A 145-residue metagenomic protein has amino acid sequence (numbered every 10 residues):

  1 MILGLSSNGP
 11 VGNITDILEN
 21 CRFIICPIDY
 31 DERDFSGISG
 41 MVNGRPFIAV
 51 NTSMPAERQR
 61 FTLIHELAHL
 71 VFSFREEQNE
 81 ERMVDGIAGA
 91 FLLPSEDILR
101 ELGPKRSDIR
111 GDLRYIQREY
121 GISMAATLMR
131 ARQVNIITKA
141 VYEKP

Functional and structural regions predicted by a protein language model:
M1-P145: Active-site hotspot residues in diverse enzymes, especially metal/ion-binding acidic/histidine motifs
